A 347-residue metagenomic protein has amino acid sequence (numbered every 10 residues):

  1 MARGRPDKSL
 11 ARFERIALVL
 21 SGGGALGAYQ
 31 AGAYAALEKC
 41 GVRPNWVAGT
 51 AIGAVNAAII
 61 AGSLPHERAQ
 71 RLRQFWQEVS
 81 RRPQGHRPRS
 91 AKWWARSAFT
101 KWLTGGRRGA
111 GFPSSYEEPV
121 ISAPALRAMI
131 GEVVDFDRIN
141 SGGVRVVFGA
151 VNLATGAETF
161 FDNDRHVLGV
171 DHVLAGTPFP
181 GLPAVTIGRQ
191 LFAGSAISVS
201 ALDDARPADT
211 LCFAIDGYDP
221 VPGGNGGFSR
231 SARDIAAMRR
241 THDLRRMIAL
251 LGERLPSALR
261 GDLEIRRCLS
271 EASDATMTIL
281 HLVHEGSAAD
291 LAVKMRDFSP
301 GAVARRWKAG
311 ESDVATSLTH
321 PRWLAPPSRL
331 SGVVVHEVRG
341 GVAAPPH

Functional and structural regions predicted by a protein language model:
M1-A48, A58-H347: Patatin-like phospholipase
G49, G53: Gly/Ala-rich beta-loop-alpha elbow adjacent to hydrolase catalytic centers
